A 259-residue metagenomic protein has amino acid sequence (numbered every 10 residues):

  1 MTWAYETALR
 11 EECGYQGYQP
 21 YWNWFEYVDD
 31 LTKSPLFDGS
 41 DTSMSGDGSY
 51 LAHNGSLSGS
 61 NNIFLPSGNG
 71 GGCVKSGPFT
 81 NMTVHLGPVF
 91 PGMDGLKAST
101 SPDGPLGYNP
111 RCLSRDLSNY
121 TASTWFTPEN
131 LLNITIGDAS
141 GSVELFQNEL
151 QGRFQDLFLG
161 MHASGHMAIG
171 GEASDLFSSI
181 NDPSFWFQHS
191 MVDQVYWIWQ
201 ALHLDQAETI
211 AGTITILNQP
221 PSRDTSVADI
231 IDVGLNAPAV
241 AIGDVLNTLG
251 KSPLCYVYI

Functional and structural regions predicted by a protein language model:
T2-I259: C-terminal accessory segments of proteins
